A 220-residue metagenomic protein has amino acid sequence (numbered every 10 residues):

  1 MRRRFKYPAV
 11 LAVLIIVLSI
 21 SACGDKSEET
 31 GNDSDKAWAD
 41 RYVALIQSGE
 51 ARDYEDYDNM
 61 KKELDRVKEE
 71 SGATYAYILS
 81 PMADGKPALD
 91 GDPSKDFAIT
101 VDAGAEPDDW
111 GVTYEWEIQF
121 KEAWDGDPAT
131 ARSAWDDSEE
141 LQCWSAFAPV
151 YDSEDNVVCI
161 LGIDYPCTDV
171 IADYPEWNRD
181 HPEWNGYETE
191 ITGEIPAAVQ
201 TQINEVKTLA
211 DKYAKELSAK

Functional and structural regions predicted by a protein language model:
S19-A22: C-terminal motif of bacterial Sec signal peptides marking the signal peptidase cleavage site
G24-K26: Bacterial signal peptide processing site
E28-N59, I191-Q200, E205-K220: Extracellular/periplasmic ligand-binding regions of membrane signal-transduction receptors
D65-K86, H181-K220: Short N-terminal helix-loop-first-beta-strand/juxtamembrane motif that initiates sensory/input modules
S94-D136: Extracytoplasmic/periplasmic sensor domains and loops in membrane signaling proteins
D136, V150-D152: Sensor-regulatory modules in signal-transduction proteins
E140-P149: A short beta-strand signature within small-molecule sensing/ligand-binding domains used in signal transduction
I163-N178: Helix-start (N-cap) segments at beta->loop->alpha junctions that couple sensory/regulatory domains to adjoining helices
